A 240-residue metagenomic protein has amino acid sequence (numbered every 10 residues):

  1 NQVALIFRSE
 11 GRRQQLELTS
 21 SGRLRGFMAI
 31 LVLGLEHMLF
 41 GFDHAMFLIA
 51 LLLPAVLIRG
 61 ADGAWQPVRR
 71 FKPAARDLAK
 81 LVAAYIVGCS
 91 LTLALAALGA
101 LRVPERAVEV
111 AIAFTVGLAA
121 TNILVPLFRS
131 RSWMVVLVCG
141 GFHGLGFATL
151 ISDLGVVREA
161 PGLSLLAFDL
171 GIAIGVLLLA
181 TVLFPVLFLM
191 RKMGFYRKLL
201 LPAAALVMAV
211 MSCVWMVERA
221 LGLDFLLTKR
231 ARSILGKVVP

Functional and structural regions predicted by a protein language model:
N1-L39: N-terminal soluble domains immediately following signal/targeting peptides that reside in extracytoplasmic
L33-K229: Hydrophobic alpha-helical transmembrane segments in multi-pass membrane proteins
K229-P240: Membrane-interface segments at or immediately adjacent to transmembrane helices that form the boundary between
